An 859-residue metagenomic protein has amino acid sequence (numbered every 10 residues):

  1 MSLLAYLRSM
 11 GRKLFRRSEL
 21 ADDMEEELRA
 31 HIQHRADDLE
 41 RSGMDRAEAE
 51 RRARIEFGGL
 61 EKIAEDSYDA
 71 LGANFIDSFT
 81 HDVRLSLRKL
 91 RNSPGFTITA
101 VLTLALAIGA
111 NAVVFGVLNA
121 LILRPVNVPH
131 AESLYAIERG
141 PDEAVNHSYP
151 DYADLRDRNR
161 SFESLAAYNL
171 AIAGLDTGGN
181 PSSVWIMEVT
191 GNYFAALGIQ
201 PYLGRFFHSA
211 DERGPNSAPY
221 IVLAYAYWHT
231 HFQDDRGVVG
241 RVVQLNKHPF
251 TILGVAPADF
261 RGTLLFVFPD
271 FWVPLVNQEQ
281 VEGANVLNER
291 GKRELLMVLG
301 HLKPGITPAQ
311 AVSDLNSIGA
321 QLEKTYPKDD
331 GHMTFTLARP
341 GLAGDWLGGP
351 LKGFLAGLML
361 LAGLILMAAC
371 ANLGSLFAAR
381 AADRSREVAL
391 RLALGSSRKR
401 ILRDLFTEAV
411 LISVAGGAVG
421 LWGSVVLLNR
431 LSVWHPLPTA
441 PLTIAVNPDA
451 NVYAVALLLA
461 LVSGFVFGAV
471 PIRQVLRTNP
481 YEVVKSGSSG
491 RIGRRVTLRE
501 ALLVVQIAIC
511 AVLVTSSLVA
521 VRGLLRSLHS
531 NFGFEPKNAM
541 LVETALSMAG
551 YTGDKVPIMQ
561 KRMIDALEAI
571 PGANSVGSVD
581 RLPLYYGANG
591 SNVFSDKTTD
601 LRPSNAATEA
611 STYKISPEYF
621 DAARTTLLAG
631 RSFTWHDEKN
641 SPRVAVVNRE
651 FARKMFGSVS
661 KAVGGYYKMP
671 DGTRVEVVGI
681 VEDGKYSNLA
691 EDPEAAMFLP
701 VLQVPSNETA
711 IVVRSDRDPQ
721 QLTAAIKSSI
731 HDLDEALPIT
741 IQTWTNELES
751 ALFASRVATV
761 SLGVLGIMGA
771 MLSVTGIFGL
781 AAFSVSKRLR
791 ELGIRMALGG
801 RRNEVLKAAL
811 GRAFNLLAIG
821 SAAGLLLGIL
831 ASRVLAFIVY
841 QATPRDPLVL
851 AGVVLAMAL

Functional and structural regions predicted by a protein language model:
M1-L102, H301, A320, K324 (+3 more regions): Negatively charged linear elements and acidic catalytic determinants
A5-Y6, I172, W185-S209, A218-A356 (+4 more regions): Mid-to-C-terminal secondary-structure elements that act as membrane-proximal/extracytoplasmic interface segments
A53-F96, N127-V128, G140-V145, N180-S183 (+12 more regions): Membrane-helix entry/capping segments
S67-I98, P340-L347, L376-R403, T407 (+1 more regions): Alpha-helical transmembrane segments of integral membrane proteins
P94-L121, P125, A369-A371, S413-G417 (+3 more regions): Short, strongly hydrophobic transmembrane alpha-helices
G95, A369-S413, R477-S488, T775-L816: Intracellular coupling helices
L106-S133, L427-L437, I509-N538, A782 (+1 more regions): Alpha-helical transmembrane segments
G116-V117, T336, G374, V410-P480 (+2 more regions): Small-residue-rich transmembrane alpha-helices
